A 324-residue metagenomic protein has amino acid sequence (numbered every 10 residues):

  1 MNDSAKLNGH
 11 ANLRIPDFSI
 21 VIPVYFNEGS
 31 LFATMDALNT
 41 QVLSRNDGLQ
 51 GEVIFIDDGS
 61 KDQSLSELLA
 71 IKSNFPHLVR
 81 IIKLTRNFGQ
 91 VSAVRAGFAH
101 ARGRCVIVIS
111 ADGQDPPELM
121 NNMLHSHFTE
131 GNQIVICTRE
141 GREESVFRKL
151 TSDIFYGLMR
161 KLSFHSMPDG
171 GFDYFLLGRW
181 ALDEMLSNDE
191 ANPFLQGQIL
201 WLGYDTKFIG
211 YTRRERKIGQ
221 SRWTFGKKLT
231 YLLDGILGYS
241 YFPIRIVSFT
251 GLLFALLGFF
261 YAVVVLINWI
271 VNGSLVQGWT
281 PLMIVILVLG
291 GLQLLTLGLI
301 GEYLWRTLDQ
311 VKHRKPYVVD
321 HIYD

Functional and structural regions predicted by a protein language model:
N2-D17, G157, F194-D324: Hydrophobic helical membrane-anchoring modules
N2-E144: Structured catalytic core of nucleotide-sugar glycosyltransferases
P23, L84-R86, I109, F175 (+3 more regions): Short conserved micro-motifs on helix faces and helix-strand junctions that flank and scaffold key functional residues
F26-G29, Q114, L186, E190 (+2 more regions): Residues in soluble alpha-helical coiled-coils and helical-bundle/repeat scaffolds
T40, S44, A70, N74 (+7 more regions): Conserved amphipathic alpha-helical interaction elements at protein-protein interfaces in regulatory, energy-coupling
L84-R86, Q90-H100, C105-V108, Q114-Q198 (+1 more regions): Acceptor/aglycone-binding surface of glycosyltransferases and processive sugar-polymer synthases
